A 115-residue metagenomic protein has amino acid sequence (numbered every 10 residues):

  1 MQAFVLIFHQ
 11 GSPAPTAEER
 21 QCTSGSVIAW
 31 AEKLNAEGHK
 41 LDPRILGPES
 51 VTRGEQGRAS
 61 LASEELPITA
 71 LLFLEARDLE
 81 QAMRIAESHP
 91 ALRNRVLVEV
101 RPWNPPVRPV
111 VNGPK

Functional and structural regions predicted by a protein language model:
M1-K115: Conserved, structured core segments of small domains
